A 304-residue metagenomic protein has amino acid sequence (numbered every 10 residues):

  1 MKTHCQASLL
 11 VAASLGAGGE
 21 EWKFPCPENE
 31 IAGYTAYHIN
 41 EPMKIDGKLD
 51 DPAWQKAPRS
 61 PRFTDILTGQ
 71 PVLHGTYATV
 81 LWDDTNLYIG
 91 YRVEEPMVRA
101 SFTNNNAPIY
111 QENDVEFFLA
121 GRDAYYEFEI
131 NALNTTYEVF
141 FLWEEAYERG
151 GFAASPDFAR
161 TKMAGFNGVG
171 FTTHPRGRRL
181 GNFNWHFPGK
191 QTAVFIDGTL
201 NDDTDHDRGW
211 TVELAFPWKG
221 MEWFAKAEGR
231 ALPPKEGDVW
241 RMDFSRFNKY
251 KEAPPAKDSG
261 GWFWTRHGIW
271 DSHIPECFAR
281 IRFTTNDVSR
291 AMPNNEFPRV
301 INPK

Functional and structural regions predicted by a protein language model:
K2-L10: Sec-dependent signal peptide recognition, specifically the positively charged N-region followed immediately by
L9-G18: Hydrophobic h-region of N-terminal signal peptides that target proteins for export in Gram-negative bacteria
A17-K304: Structural preference for beta-rich elements and adjacent junctions enriched in aromatics
